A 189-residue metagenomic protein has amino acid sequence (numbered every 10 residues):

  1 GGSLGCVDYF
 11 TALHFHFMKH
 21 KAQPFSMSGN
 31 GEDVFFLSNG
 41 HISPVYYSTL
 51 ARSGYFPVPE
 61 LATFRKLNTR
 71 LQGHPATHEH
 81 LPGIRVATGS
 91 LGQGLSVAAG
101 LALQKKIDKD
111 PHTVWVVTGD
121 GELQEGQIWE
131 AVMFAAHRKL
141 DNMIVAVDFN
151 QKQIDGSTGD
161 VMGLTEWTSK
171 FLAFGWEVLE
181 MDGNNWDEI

Functional and structural regions predicted by a protein language model:
G2-E130, A136-H137: Cofactor-binding active-site loop characterized by glycine-rich and histidine/acidic residues
S38, V117, A146-D148, M181: Generic beta-strand/beta-sheet core signal
I42, N150, N185-W186: Short, glycine-/Ser/Thr-/acidic-enriched flexible segments
E79-G83, D148-I154, S169-F174: Gly-rich Lys/Arg/Thr-decorated short loops/hinges at beta-loop-alpha junctions or inter-strand turns that position
D110-P111, G159-E188: Conserved thiamine diphosphate
T113, D141-I144, E177: Residues at the starts of beta-strands that form the adenosine-phosphate
L123-G126, K152-D155, E188: Short, well-ordered, mixed-charge alpha-helical segments that flank or form enzyme active sites
H137-G163: A short, conserved beta-to-alpha structural element at the edge of catalytic cores that scaffolds binding
